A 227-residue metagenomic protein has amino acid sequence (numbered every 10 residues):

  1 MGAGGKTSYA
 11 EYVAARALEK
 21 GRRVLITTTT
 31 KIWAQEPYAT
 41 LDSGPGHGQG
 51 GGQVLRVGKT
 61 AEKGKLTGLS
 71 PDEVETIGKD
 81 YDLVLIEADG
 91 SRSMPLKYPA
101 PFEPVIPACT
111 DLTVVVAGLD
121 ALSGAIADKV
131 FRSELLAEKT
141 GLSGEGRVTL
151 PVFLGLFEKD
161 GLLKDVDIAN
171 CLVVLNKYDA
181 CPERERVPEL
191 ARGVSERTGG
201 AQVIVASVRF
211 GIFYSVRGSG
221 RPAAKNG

Functional and structural regions predicted by a protein language model:
M1, L25-T28, R56-G58, V84-A88 (+3 more regions): General beta-strand structural signal in soluble alpha/beta enzymes
M1-V13: Glycine-rich phosphate-binding P-loop
A14-G64: N-terminal phosphate/diphosphate-binding loop that engages ATP/GTP or pyrophosphate donors across diverse enzyme folds
A61-Y98, E103: Phosphate-binding/switch loop-helix module in NTP-utilizing enzymes
A100-A121: Inter-motif core of Ras-like GTPase G domains
L119, C171-E183, A206-I212: G-domain G4 guanine-recognition motif of GTPases
G146-D165, R192: A short, acidic, amphipathic alpha-helical segment used as a generic capping/interface helix at domain edges
L190-G218: Canonical P-loop GTPase G-domain recognition
